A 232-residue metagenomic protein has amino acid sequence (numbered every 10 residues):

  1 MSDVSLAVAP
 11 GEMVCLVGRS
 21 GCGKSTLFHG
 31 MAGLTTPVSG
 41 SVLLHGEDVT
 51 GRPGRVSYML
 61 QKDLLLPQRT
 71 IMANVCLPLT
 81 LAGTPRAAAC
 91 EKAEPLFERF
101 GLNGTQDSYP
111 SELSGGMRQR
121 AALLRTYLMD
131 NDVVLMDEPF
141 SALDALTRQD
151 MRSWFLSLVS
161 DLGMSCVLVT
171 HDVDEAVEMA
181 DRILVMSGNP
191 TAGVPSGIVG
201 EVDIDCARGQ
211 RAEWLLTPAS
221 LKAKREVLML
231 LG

Functional and structural regions predicted by a protein language model:
V17-R19: The feature captures the beta-strand-to-loop junction immediately N-terminal to the Walker
A32: Helix-to-loop junction immediately C-terminal to a conserved catalytic motif
G40-R52, K92: Conserved ABC transporter NBD signature motif
M72-T80, C90, D203: Short helical segment in ABC ATPase nucleotide-binding domains corresponding to the A-loop/adjacent helical element
T80, A87-T105, S157: Conserved ABC ATPase "signature" region
Y109-L113, M117: Conserved ABC ATPase signature
L128-D132: A short, proline-enriched helix->beta-strand linker immediately N-terminal to the Walker B motif in ABC-type P-loop
V134-D137: Catalytic Walker B motif of ABC-type/P-loop ATPase nucleotide-binding domains
